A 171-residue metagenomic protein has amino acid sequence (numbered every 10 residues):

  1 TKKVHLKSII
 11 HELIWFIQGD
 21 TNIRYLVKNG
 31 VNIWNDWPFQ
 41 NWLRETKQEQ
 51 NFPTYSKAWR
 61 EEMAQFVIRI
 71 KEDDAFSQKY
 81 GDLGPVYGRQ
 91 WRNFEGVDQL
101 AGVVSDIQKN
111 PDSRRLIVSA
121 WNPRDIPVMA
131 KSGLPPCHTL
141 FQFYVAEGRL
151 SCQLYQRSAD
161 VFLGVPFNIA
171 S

Functional and structural regions predicted by a protein language model:
T1-A170: Terminal, non-catalytic protein-protein interaction segments that mediate quaternary/complex assembly
